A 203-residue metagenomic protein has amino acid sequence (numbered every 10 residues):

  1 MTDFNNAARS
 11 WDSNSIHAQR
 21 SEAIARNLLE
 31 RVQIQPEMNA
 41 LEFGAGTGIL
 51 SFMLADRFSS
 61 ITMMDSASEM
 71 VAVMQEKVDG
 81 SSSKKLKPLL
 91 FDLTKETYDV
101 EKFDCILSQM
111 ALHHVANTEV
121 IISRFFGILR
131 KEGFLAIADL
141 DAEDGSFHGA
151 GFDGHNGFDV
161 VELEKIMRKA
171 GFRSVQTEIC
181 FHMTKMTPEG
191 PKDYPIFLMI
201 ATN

Functional and structural regions predicted by a protein language model:
M1-Q35, L50, V73, G80: Conserved class I S-adenosyl-L-methionine
L41-E96: Class I SAM-dependent methyltransferase SAM/SAH-binding core
T94-I106: A short acidic, Gly/Pro-enriched loop at the edge of an enzyme's catalytic core that lines a small-molecule cofactor
D104-N117: A short SAM/SAH-binding and catalytic strip from SAM-dependent methyltransferases
E119-K131: A short glycine-rich, Lys/Arg-flanked "PGG" loop and its adjoining helix->strand segment in the class I
F134-E162: Conserved class I S-adenosyl-L-methionine
N156-S174: Short alpha-helix
M183-N203: Core SAM-dependent methyltransferase catalytic element
